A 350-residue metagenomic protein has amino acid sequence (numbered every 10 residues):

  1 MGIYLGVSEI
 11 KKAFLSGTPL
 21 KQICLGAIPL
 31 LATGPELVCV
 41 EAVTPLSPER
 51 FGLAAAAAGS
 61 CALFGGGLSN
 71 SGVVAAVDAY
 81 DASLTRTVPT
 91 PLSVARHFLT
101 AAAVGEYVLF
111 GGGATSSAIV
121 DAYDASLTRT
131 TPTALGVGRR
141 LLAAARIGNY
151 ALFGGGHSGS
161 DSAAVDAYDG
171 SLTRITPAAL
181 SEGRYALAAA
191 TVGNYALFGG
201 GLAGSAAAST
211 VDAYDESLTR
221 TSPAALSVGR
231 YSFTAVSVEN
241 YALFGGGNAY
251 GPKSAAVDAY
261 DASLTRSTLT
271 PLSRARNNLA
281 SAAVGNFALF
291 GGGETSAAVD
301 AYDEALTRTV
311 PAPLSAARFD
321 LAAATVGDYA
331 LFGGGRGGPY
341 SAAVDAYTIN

Functional and structural regions predicted by a protein language model:
G2-L5, K11-A13, K21, L25-N350: Kelch-like beta-propeller repeat domains
